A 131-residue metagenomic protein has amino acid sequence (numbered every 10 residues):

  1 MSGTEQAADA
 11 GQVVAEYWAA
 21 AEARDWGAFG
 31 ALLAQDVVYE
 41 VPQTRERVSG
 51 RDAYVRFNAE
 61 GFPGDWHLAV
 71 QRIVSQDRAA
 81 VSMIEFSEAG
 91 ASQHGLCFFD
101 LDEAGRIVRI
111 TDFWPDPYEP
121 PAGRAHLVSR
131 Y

Functional and structural regions predicted by a protein language model:
M1-Y131: C-terminal and inter-domain tail/linker signature
